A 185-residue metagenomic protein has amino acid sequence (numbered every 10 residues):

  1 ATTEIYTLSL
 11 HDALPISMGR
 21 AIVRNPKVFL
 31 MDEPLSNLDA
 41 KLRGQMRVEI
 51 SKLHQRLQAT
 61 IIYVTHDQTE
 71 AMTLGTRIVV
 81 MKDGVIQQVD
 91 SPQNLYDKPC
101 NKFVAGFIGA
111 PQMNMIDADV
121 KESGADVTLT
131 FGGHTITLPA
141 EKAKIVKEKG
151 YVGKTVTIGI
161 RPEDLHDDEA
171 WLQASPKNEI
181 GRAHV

Functional and structural regions predicted by a protein language model:
A1-L14, H184: Short, small-residue-biased leader/transition segments that mark boundaries at the very start of proteins
E4, N114, N178: Exposed loop/turn and edge beta-strand positions of beta-sandwich/beta-sheet ligand-binding modules
L8, A13-F107: ABC ATPase nucleotide-binding domains
K98-V120, G159: C-terminal boundary and immediately downstream tail of ABC-type ATPase nucleotide-binding domains
D126-T128: Short aromatic-glycine-enriched beta-strand elements
G132-G181: Glycine/charge-rich catalytic "coupling/switch" loops of P-loop NTPases
